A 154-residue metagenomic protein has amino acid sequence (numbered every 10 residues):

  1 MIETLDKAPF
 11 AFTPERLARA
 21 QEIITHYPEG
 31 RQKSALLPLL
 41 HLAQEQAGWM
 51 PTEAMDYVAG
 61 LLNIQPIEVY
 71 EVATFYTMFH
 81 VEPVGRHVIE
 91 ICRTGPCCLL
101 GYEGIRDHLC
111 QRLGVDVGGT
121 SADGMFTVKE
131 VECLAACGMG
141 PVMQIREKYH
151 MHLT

Functional and structural regions predicted by a protein language model:
M1-T154: Signature of N-terminal electron-transfer/Fe-S-associated modules in redox systems
